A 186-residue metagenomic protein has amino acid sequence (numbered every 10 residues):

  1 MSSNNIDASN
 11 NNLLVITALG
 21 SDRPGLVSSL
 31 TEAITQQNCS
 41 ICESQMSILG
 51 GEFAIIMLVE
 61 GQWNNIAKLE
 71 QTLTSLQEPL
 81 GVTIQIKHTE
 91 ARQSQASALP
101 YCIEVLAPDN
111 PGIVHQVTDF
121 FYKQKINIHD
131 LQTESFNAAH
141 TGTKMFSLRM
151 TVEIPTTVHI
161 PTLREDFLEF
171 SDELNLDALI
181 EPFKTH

Functional and structural regions predicted by a protein language model:
S2-H186: A conserved regulatory-domain signal marking ACT and ACT-like small-molecule sensing domains and adjacent regulatory
